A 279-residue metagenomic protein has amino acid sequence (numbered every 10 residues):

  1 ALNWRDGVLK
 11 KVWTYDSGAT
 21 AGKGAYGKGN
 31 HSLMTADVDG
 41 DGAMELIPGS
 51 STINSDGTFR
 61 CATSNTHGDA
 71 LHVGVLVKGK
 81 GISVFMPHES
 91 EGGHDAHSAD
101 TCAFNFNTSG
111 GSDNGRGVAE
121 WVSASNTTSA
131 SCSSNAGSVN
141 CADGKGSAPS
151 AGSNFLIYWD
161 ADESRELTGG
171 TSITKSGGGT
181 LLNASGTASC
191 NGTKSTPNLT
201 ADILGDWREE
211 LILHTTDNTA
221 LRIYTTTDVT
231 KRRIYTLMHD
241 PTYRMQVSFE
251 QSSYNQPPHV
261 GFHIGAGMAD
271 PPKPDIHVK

Functional and structural regions predicted by a protein language model:
A1-K279: Beta-propeller-forming repeat regions
